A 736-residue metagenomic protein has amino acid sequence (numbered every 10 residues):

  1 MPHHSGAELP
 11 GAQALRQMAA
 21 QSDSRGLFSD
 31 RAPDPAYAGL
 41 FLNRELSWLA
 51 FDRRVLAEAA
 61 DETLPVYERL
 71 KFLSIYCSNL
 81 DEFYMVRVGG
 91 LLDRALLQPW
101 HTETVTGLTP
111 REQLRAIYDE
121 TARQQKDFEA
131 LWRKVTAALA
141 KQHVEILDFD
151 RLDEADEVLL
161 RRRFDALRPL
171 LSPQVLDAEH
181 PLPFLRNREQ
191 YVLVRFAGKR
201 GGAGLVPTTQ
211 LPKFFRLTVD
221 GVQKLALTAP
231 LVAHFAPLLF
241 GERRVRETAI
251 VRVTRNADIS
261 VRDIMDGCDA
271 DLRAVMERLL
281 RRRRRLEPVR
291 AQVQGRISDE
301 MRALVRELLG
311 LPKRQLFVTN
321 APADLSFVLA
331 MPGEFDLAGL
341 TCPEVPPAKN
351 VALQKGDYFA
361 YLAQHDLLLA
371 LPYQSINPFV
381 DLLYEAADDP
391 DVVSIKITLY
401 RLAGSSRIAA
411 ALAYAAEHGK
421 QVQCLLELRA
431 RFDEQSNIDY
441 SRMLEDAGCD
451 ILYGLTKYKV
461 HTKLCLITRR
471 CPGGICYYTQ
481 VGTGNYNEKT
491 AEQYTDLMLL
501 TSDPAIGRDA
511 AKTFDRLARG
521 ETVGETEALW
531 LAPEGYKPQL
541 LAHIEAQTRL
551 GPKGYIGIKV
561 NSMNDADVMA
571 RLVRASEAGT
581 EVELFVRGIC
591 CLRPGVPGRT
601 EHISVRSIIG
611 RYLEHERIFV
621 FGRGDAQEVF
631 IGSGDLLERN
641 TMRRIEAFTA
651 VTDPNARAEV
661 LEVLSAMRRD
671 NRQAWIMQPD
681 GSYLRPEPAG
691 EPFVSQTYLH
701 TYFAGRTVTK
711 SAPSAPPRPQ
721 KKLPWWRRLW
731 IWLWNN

Functional and structural regions predicted by a protein language model:
P2-I556, R574, A578, C590-E614 (+1 more regions): N-terminal localization/anchoring segments of enzymes in phospholipid and broader phosphate metabolism
A566-V573: Glycine/threonine-rich ATP-lid/beta-loop region of ATP-binding domains
E581-F585: Hydrophobic alpha/beta core scaffold segments
